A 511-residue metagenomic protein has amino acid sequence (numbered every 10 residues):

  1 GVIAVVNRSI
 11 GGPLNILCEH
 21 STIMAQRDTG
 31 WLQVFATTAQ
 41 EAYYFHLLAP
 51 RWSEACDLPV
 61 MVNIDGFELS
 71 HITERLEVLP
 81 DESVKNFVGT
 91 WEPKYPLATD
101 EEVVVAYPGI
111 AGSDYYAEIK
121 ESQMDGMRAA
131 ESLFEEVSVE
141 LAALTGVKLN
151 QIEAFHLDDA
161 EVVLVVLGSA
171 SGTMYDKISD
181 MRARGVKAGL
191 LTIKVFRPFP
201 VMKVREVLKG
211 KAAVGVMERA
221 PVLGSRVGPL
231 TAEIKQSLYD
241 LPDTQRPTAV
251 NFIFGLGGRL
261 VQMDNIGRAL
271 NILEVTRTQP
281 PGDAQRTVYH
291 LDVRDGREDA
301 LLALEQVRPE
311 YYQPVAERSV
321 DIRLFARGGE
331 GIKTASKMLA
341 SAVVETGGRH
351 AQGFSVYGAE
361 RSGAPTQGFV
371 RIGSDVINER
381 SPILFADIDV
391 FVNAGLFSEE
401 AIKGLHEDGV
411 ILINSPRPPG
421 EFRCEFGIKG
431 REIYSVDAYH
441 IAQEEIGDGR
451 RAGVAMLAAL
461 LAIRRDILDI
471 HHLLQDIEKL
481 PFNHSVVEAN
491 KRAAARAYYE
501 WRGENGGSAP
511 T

Functional and structural regions predicted by a protein language model:
G12-C18, Y44-L48, H71-V78, D176-K177 (+6 more regions): Short acidic, glycine/serine/threonine-rich loops at helix termini
L17-G66, T90-W91, Q245-G255: Conserved thiamine diphosphate
V60-E153: Conformationally flexible catalytic loops at phosphate/diphosphate-handling active centers
E136, D176-L190, D240, A342-R349: Short helix-loop-beta junction
V139-V162, Q306-V315: Glycine-/acidic-rich phosphate or pyrophosphate-binding loops and their flanking alpha/beta elements
F155-V186, F199-V204: Redox- and metal-dependent alpha/beta enzyme cores, enriched for Fe-S-associated oxidoreductases and cofactor-handling
P198-F199, A213, M217-R219, S225-G228 (+1 more regions): Active-site cofactor/cluster-binding pocket
E218-Y311, G328, S435, H440 (+3 more regions): Peripheral docking tails and interdomain loops at the edges of cofactor- or intermediate-handling domains
